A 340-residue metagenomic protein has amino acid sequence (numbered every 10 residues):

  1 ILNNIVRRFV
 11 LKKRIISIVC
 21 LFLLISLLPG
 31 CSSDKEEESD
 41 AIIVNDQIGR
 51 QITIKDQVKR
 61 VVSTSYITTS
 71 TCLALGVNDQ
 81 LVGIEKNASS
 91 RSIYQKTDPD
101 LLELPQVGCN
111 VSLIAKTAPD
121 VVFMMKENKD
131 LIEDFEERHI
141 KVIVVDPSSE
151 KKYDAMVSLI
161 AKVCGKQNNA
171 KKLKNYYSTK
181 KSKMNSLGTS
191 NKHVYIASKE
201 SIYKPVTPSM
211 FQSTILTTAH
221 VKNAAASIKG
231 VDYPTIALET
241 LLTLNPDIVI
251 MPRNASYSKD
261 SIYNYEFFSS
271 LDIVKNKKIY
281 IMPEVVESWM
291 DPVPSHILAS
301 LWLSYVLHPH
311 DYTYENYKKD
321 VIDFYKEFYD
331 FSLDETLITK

Functional and structural regions predicted by a protein language model:
I1-V10: Short, Lys/Arg-enriched N-terminal segments with co-localized hydrophobic residues within the first ~10-30 amino acids
F9-I18: Bacterial N-terminal signal peptides that target proteins for export
L27-G30: C-terminal motif of bacterial Sec signal peptides marking the signal peptidase cleavage site
S32-D34: Bacterial signal peptide processing site
A41-V44, Q51, D130-K204, A225-S227 (+1 more regions): Extracytoplasmic substrate-binding proteins
R60-T117, V121-M124, A224: A short, structured surface patch at a secondary-structure boundary
A88-S90, T207-Y233: Alpha-helical, coiled-coil/dimerization segments enriched in small aliphatic residues
E103-Q106, V111-E127, I140, A237-N254: Proline-aspartate-enriched helix->loop->beta-strand connector
